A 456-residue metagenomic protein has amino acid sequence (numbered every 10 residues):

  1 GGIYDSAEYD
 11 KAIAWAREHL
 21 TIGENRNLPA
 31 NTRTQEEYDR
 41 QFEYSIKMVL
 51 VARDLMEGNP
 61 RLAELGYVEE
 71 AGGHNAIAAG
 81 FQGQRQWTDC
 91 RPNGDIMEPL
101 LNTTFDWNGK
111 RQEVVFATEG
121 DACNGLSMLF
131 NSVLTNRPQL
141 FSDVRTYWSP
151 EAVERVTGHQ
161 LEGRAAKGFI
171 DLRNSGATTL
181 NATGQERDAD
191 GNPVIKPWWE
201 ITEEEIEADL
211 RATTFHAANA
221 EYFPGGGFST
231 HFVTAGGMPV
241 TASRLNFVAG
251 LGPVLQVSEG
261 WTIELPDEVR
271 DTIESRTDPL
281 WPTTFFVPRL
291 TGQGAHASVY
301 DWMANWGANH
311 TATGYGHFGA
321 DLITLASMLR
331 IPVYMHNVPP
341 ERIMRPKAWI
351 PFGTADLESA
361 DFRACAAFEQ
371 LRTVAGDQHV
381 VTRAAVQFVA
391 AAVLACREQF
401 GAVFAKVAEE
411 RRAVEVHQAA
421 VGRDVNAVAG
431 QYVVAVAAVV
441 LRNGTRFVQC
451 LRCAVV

Functional and structural regions predicted by a protein language model:
G1-D5: Generic multipass alpha-helical transmembrane bundles of integral membrane proteins
S6-Q35, S45-F368: Anaerobic metallocofactor- and corrinoid-dependent redox/one-carbon enzyme cores, especially those from methanogenesis
E369-V456: Charged, low-complexity amphipathic helices and coil/IDR segments
